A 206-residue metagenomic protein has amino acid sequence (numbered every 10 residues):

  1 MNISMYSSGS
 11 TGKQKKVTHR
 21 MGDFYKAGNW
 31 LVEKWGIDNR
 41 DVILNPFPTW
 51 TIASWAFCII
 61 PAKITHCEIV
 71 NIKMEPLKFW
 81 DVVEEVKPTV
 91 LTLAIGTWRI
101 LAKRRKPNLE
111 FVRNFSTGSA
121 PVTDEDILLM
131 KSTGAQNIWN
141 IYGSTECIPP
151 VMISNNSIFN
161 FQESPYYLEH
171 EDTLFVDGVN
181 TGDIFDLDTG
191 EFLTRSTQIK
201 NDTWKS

Functional and structural regions predicted by a protein language model:
M1-K26: Conserved AMP-binding A3 loop
I3, F24-A27, L93-A94, G118 (+1 more regions): Replace "coordinates the UDP/GDP/TDP-sugar" with "coordinates nucleotide-activated sugar donors
K15-T18, N45, H66-M74, W139: Short beta-strand->loop structural element characteristic of the AMP-binding/adenylate-forming
G22, G96-R99, A120-P121, Q198: Alpha-helix/helix-capping structural signal
Y25-V42, W50-V90: Conserved AMP-binding/adenylation subdomain of ANL enzymes
K73-L77, I95-G96, A120, D124: Alpha-helix N-cap/helix-start capping motif
V90-T92, A102-I158: Gly/Ser/Thr-rich phosphate-binding loop
D172-S206: Conserved ATP-binding/catalytic segment of the ANL
